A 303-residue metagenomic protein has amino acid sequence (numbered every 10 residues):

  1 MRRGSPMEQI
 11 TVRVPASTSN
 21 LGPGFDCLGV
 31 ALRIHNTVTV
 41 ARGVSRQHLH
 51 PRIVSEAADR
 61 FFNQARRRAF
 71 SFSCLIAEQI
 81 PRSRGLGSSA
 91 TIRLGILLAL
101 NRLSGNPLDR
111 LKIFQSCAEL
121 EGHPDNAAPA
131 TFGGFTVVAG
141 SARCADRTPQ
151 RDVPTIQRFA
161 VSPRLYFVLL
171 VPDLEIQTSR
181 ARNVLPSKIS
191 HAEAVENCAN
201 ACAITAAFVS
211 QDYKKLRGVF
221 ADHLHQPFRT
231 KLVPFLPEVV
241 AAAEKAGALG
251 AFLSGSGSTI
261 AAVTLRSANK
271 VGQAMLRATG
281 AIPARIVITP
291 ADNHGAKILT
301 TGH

Functional and structural regions predicted by a protein language model:
M1-R3, A145-R147, D152-V153: Short, low-complexity intrinsically disordered segments enriched in A/P/G/S/L with frequent Arg, especially at protein
R2-R84, L98, R102-R110, Q115 (+2 more regions): ATP-binding N-lobe of GHMP and related small-molecule kinases
D26-G29, A118-L120, P124-A128, P154-A160 (+2 more regions): A generic local secondary-structure boundary/capping motif
V40-A41, A130-F132, T136-S141, A261-L265 (+1 more regions): Short beta-strand-to-turn element immediately C-terminal to the catalytic PLP-Schiff-base lysine in fold type I
S45-L49, T178, S267-Q273: Short, conserved charged micro-motifs
L86-R110, A130-S141: DPxDG-like acidic metal-binding loop motif
L169-K231: Active-site rim beta-loop-alpha module in soluble metabolic enzymes
F208-H303: Glycine-rich, charge-dense phosphate/pyrophosphate-binding loop(s) and the adjacent flexible "lid"/catalytic subdomain
